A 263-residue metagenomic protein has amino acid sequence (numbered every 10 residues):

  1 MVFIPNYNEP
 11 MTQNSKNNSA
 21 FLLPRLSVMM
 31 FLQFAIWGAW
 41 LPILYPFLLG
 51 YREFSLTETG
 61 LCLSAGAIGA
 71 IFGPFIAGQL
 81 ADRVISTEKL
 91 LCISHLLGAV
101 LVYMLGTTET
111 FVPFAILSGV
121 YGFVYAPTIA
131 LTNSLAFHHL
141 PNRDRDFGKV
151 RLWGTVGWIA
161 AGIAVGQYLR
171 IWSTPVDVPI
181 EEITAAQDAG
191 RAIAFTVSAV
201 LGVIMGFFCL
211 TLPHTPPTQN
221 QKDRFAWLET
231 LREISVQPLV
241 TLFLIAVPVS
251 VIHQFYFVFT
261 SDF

Functional and structural regions predicted by a protein language model:
M11-F21, I183, L212-I245: Juxtamembrane intracellular "pre-TM" segments in multi-pass secondary transporters
S15-A67, V240-A246, S250-F263: Helix-loop boundary and gating motifs at the non-cytosolic
F31, L101-V102, F111-A130, L135 (+1 more regions): Hydrophobic core of transmembrane alpha-helices in multi-pass small-molecule transporters, especially MFS/SLC-type
A67-F75, I159: Residue-level signature of mid-helix packing/kink "hotspots" within the transmembrane helices of 12-pass Major
F72-S86, L169-R170: Helix-to-loop junctions at the C-terminal end of transmembrane segments in multipass secondary transporters
K89-Y103: Structural signature of the two symmetry-related core transmembrane helices
A160-F195: Transmembrane alpha-helix termini and helix-breaking/packing motifs in multi-pass membrane transporters
V165, L169, V197-T218: C-terminal membrane-cytosol helix-exit motif in multi-pass small-molecule transporters
